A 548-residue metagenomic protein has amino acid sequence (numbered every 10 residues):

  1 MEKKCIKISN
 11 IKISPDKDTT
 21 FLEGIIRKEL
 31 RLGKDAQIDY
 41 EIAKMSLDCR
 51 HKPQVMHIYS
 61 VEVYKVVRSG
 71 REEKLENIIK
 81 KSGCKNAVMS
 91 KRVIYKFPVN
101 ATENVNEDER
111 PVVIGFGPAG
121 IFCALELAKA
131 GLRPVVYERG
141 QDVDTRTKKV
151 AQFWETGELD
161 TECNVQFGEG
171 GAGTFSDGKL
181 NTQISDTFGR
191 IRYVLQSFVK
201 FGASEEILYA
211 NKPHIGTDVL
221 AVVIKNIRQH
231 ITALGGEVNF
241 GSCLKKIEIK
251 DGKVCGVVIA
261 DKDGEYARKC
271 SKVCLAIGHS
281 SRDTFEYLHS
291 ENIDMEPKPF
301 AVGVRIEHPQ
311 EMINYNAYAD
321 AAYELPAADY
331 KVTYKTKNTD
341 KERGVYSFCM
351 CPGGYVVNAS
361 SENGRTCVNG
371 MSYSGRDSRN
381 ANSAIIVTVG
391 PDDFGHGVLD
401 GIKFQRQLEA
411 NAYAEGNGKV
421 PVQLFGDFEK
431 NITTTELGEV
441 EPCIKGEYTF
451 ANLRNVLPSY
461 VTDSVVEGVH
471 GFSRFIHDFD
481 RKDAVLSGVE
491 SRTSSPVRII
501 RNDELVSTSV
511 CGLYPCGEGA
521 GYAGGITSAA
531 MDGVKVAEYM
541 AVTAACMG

Functional and structural regions predicted by a protein language model:
E2-V55, V63-G548: Residues forming the flavin
S60: S-adenosyl-L-methionine
